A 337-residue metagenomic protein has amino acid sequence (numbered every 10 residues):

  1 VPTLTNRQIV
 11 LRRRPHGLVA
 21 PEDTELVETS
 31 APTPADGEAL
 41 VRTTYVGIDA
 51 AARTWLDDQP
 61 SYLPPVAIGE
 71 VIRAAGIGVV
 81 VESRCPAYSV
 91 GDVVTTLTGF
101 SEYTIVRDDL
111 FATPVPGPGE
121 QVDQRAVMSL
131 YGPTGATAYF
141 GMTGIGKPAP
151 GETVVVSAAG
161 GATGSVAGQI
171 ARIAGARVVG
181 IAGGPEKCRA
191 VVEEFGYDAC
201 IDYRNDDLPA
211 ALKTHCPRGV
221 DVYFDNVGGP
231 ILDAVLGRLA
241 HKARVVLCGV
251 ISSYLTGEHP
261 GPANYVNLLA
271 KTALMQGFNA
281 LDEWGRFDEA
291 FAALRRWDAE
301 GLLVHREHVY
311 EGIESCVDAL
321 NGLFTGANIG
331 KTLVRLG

Functional and structural regions predicted by a protein language model:
V1-L4, G285-G337: C-terminal hydrophobic helical "lid"/dimerization subdomain of Rossmann-like NAD(P)H-dependent oxidoreductases
S30-I48, L56-F100: Glycine-rich beta-strand-centered segment in the early N-terminal region that forms part of a ligand/cofactor-binding
I72-V79, A87-A158, L302: NAD(P)H dinucleotide-binding glycine-rich loop of Rossmann-like/cofactor-binding domains, especially the beta1-alpha1
T95, V155, I201, Y223-F224: N-terminal Rossmann-like NAD(P) cofactor-binding module of classical short-chain dehydrogenase/reductase
M128-D206: Mid-domain Rossmann-like dinucleotide-binding core that forms the NAD(H)/NADP(H) cofactor-binding site
V192, P230-L303, G337: Glycine-rich phosphate-binding loop and adjacent beta-alpha segment of Rossmann(oid) nucleotide-cofactor-binding
D207-P217: Short amphipathic alpha-helix with an adjacent loop that forms part of the alpha/beta core around
